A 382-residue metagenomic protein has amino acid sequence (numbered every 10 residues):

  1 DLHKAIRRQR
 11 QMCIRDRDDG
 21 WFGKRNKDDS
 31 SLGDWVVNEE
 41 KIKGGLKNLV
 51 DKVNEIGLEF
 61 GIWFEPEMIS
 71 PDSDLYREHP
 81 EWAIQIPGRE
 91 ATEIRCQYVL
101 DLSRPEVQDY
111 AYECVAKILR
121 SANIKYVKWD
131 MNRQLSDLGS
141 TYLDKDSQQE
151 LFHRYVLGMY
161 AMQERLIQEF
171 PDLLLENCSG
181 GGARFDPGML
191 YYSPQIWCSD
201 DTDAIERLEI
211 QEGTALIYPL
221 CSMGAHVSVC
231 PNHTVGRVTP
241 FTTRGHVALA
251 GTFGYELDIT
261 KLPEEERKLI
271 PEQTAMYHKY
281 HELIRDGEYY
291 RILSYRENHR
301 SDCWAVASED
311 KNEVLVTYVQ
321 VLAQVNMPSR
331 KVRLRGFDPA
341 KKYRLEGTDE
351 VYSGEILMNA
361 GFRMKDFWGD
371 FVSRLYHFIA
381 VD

Functional and structural regions predicted by a protein language model:
D1-R10, I14: Single conserved hydrophobic/aromatic residue that forms the stacking wall/gate of nucleotide- or nucleobase-binding
Q11, R15-E113, Y126: Aromatic-lined carbohydrate-binding/catalytic grooves of carbohydrate-active enzymes
D16-W21, Y110-D144: Active-site groove signature of glycoside hydrolases
V53, A111, D130, L175 (+3 more regions): Conserved, mostly hydrophobic/aromatic
S70-D109, H153-T260: Glycan-recognition surfaces
T242-L293: Catalytic cores of secreted or luminal carbohydrate-active enzymes
Y295-D338: Carbohydrate-binding surface patches
G354-D382: C-terminal beta-strand-rich structural cap/linker in extracellular carbohydrate-active enzymes
